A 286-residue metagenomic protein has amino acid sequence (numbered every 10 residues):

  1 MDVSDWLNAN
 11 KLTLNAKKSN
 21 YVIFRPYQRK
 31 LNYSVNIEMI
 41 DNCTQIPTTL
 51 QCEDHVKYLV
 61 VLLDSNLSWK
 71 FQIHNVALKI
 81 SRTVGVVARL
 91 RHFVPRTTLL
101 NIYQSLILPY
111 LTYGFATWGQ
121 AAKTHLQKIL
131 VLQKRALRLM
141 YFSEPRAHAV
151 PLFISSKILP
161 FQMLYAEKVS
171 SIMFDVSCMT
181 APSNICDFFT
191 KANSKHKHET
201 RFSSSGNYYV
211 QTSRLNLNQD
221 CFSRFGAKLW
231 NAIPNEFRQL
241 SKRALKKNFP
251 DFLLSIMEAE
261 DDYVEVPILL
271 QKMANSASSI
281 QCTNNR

Functional and structural regions predicted by a protein language model:
M1-D2, Q120: Catalytic palm subdomain of template-directed nucleic-acid polymerases, centered on the conserved carboxylate motif
S4-I23, A116, H125-K191: Short, charged alpha-helical motifs in flexible N/C-terminal segments and linkers
D5, T13-D54: Short, conserved micro-motifs composed of acidic
P47, S183-F225: Amphipathic alpha-helical
P47-T117: Basic, alpha-helical interaction scaffolds
S105-P109, Y113, E167, S171 (+1 more regions): Short, residue-level hotspots on alpha-helical faces of the histone-fold and other alpha-helical interaction modules
T112-T124, S223-R286: Charged boundary/loop elements
